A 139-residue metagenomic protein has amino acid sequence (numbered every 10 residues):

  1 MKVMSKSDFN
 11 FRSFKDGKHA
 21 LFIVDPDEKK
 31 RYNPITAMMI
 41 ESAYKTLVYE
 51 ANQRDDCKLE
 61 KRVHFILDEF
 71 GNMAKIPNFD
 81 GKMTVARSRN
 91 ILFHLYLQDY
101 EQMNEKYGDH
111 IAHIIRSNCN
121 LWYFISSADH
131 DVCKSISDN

Functional and structural regions predicted by a protein language model:
M1-I91, K106: P-loop NTPase motor domains
M83-N139: Conserved ATP-driven motor cores of ASCE-family P-loop NTPases powering translocation/secretion/packaging/pilus
